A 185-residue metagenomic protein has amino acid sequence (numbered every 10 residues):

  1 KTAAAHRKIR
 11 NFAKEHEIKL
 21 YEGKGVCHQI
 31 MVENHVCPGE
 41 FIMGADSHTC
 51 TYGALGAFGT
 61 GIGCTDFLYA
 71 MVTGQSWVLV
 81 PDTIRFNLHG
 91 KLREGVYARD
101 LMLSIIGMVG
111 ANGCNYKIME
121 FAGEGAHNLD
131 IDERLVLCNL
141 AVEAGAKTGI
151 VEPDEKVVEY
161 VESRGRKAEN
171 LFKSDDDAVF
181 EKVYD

Functional and structural regions predicted by a protein language model:
K1-D66, V72: Long, structured ligand/cofactor-binding scaffold of large enzymes
K1-H6, D130, D154, R166-E169: Short, structured coil/loop segments at alpha-helix boundaries
A13, V36-C37, L79-P81, N112-C114 (+1 more regions): A generic structural signal for short, non-catalytic loop/turn and secondary-structure boundary residues
Y21, M43, I84-F86, Y184: Hydrophobic/aromatic beta-strand patches that form the interior of the parallel beta-sheet core in alpha/beta enzyme
H28-N34, G39-E40, A144-D185: Accessory "access/gating" subregions that flank catalytic or transport cores
A45-E162: Mobile "lid/hinge" segments at catalytic clefts and subdomain interfaces of large enzymes
